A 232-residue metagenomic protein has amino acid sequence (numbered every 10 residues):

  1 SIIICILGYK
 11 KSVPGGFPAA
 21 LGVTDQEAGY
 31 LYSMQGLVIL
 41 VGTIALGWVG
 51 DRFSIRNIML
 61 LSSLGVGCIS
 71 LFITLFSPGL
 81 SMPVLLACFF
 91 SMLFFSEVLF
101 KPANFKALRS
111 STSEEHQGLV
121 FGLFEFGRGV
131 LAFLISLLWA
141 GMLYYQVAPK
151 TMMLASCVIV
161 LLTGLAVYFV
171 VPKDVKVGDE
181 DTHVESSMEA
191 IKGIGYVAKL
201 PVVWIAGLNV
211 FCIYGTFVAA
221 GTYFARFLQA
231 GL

Functional and structural regions predicted by a protein language model:
S1-P18, V23-D25, A220-A225: Extracytoplasmic
G8, G36-I44, F133: Residue-level signature of mid-helix packing/kink "hotspots" within the transmembrane helices of 12-pass Major
K10-P14, P201-L232: Extracytoplasmic gate region of multi-pass secondary transporters
G42-I55: Helix-to-loop junctions at the C-terminal end of transmembrane segments in multipass secondary transporters
L64-L80: C-terminal ends and interior cores of transmembrane alpha-helices in multi-pass membrane transporters/permeases
F89-G127: Cytoplasmic helix-loop-helix junction between adjacent transmembrane helices in 12-TM secondary transporters
C157-E180: C-terminal membrane-cytosol helix-exit motif in multi-pass small-molecule transporters
V177-I205: Juxtamembrane intracellular "pre-TM" segments in multi-pass secondary transporters
